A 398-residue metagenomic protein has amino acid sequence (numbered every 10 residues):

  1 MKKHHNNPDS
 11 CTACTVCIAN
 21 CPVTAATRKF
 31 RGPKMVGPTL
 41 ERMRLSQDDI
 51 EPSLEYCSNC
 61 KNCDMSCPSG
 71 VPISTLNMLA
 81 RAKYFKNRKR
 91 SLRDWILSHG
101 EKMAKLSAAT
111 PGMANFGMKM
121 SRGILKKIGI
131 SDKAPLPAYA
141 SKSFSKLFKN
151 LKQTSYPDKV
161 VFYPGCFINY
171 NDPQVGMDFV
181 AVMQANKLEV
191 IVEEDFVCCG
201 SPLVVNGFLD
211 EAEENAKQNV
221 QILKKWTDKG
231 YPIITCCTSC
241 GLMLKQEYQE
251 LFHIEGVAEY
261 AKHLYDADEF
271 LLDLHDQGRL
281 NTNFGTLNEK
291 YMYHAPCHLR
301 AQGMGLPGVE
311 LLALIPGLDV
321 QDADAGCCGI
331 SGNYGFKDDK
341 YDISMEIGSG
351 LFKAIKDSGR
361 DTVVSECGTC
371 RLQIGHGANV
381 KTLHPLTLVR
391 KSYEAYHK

Functional and structural regions predicted by a protein language model:
M1-K3, R28-D48, P173, G303-L311 (+1 more regions): Short, charged low-complexity linear segments at domain edges
M1-P8, M43-L54, Q184-N186, A313-G317: Short, intrinsically disordered, charge-biased short linear motifs at domain edges
H5-N6, V16-E41, Y56-K83, M243 (+2 more regions): Iron-sulfur cluster-binding cysteine motifs and their immediate structural context in ferredoxin-like electron-transfer
P8-C14, I18, E51-D64, F196 (+3 more regions): Residues immediately within or flanking Cys/His clusters that coordinate Zn2+ in small zinc-binding modules
S10-A13, S46-P52, Y56-N59, N171 (+3 more regions): Secondary-structure capping and boundary motifs in well-ordered enzyme cores
L45-E55, D64-V71, A80, E101-A104 (+1 more regions): Short coil/turn segments at secondary-structure boundaries
I73-K398: Iron-sulfur cluster-binding electron-transfer modules in prokaryotic oxidoreductases
